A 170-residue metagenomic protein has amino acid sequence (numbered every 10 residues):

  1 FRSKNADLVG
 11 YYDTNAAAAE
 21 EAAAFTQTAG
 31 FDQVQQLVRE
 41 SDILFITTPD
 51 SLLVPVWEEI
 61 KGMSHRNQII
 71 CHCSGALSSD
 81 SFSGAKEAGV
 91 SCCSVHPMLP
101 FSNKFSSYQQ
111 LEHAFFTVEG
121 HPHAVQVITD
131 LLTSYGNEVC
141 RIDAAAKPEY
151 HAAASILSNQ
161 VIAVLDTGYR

Functional and structural regions predicted by a protein language model:
R2-S3, Q35: Hydrophobic, well-ordered beta-alpha structural blocks that scaffold small-molecule cofactor pockets
S3-T26: NAD(P)-binding Rossmann-fold cofactor-contacting core
K4-N5, F25-Q27, R66, E87-V90 (+1 more regions): Short, structured coil segments at secondary-structure junctions
V9-D13, I70-C73, F116-E119: Short, hydrophobic beta-strand segments that form beta-sheet elements in well-ordered domains
G10, G30-D32, R141: A structural preference for short, hydrophobic beta-strand core positions in alpha/beta folds
N15, S74-L77, L99, P122 (+1 more regions): Glycine-rich beta-alpha junction loops
A18, A22-F25, G89, S106-R170: Internal alpha-helical scaffold of NAD(P)-dependent oxidoreductase catalytic cores
G30, V34-S106: Rossmann-like NAD(P)(H) cofactor-binding subdomain of soluble oxidoreductases
